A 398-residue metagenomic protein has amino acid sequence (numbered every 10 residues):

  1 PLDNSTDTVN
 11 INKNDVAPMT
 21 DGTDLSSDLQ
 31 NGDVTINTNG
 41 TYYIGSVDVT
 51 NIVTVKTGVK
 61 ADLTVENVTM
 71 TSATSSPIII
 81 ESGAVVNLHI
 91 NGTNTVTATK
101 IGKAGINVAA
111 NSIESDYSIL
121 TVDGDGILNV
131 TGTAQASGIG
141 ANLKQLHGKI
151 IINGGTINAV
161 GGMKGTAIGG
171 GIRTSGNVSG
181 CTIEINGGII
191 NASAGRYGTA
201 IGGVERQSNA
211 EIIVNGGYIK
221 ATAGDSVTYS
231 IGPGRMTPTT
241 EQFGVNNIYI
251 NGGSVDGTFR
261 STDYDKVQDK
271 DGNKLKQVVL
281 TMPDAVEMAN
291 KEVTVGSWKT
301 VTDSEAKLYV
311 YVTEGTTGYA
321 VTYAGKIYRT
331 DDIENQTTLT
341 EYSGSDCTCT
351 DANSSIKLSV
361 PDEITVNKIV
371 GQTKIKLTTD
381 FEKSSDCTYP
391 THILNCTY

Functional and structural regions predicted by a protein language model:
L2-S72: N-terminal domain-start segments of secreted/luminal proteins
S27, Y43, V286-S297, I369: Change to "...patches in solvent-exposed regions of secreted, membrane-anchored, or virion-exposed structural
I52-D62, I79-A98, G105-G132, I139-G161 (+4 more regions): Surface-exposed loop/turn motifs in large extracellular/passenger domains
D265, V278-K291, G325, Y342 (+1 more regions): A short, amphipathic beta-strand motif
V295-Y309: Short, acidic Ser/Thr/Gly-rich low-complexity loop/linker segments typical of extracellular and cell-surface proteins
E305-I327, D332-Q336, K357-S359: Short Pro-Gly-centered beta-turn/loop motif in secreted/extracellular proteins
C347-K357, E363-Y398: Thrombospondin type-1
